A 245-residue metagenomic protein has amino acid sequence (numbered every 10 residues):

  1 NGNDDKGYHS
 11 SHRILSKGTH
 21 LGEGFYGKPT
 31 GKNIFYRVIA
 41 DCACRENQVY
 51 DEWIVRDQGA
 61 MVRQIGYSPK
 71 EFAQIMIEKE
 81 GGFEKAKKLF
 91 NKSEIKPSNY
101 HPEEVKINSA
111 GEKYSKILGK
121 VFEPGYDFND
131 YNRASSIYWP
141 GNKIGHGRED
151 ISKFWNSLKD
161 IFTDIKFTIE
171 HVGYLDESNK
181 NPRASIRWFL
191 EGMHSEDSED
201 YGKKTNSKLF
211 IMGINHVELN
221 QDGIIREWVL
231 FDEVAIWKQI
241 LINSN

Functional and structural regions predicted by a protein language model:
N1-N245: C-terminal and inter-domain tail/linker signature
